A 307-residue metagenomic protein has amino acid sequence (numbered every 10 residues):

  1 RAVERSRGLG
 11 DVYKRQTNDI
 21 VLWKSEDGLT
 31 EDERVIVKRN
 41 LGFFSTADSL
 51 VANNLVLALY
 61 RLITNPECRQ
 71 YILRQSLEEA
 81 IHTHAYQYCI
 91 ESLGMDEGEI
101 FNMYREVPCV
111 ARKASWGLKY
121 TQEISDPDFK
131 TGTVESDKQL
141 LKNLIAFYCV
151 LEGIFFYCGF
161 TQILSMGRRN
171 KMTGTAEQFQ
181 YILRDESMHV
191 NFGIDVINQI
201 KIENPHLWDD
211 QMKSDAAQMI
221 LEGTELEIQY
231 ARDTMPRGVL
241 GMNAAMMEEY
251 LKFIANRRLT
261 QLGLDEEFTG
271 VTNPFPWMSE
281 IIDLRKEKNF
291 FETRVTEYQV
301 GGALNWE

Functional and structural regions predicted by a protein language model:
R1-Y13: Single conserved hydrophobic/aromatic residue that forms the stacking wall/gate of nucleotide- or nucleobase-binding
V21-F43, F101-V150, G167-T173, L226: Acidic/His metal-coordination segments adjacent to aromatic residues that form catalytic metal sites in metalloenzymes
D32-R61, I81-H84, L141-M166, M188-F192: Alpha-helical bundle segments that constitute or directly flank the non-heme di-iron/ferroxidase center
V35-F44, T64-I81, N143-Y148, K171-E186 (+1 more regions): Alpha-helical scaffold segments that form or flank carboxylate-/histidine-based iron centers
L57-G132: Long, hydrophobic, well-ordered secondary-structure blocks that form the structural core and pocket-lining surfaces
A58-Q70, E91-I100, T131-N143, T161-Y181 (+2 more regions): Inter-helical turn/loop segments and adjacent helix faces that build the functional surface of alpha-helical bundle
R105-C109, L118-S125, I194-A217, E227: Extended amphipathic alpha-helical segments with heptad-repeat/coiled-coil character used for oligomerization, fusion
P205-E307: Extended, helix-rich structural scaffolds rather than catalytic motifs
